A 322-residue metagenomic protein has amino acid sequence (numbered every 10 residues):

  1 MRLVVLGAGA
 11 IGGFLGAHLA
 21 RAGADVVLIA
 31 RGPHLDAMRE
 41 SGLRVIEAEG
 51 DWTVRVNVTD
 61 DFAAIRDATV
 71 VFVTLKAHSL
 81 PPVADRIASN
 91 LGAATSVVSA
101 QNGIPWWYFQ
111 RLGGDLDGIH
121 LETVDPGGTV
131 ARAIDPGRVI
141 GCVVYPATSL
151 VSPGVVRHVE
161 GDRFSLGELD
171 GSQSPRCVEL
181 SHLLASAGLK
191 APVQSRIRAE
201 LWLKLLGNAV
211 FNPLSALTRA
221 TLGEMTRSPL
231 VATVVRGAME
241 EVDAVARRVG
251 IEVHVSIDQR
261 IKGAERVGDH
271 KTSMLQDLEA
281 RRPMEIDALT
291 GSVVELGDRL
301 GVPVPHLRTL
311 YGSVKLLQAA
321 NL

Functional and structural regions predicted by a protein language model:
M1-G50: NAD(P)+-binding Rossmann beta1-loop-alpha1 motif at the extreme N-terminus of oxidoreductases
L28-R31, L166, V294: Short internal beta-strands
A37, N90, A131-K204, T218-H254: Internal alpha-helical scaffold of NAD(P)-dependent oxidoreductase catalytic cores
W52-V151: Rossmann-like NAD(P)(H) cofactor-binding subdomain of soluble oxidoreductases
V58, L91, P105-D117, V156-E168 (+2 more regions): Helix-loop-beta segment of a Rossmann-like dinucleotide-binding subdomain
E224, A232-L322: NAD(P)-dependent Rossmann-like dehydrogenase/reductase catalytic/cofactor-binding core
